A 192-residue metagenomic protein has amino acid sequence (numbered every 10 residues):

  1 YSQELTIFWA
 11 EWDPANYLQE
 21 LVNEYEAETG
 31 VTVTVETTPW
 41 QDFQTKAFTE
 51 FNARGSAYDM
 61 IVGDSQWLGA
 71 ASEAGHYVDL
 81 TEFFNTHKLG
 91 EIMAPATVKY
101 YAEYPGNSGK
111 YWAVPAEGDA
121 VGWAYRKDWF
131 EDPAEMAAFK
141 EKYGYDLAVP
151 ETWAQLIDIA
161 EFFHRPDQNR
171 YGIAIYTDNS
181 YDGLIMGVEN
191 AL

Functional and structural regions predicted by a protein language model:
Y1-T6, Y100-E103: The feature preferentially marks the first beta-strand/turn patch immediately downstream of a bacterial lipoprotein
S2, G30, G55-Y58, Q168-I173: Short secondary-structure junction motifs
E4-E20, W40-Q41, D119: Extracytoplasmic "Venus flytrap"
T6-F8, I61, P115, A174: Short, well-ordered beta-strand segments
P14-L21, F43, A47, D64-W67 (+5 more regions): Stable alpha-helical elements in mature extracytoplasmic
E20-Y100, K110-A113, P133-A134, A138: Extracytoplasmic "Venus flytrap"/periplasmic binding protein-like
A27, T34, F84-N85, A102-G183: Helix-loop-helix "hinge/cap" segment bordering the ligand-binding cleft or interdomain interface
